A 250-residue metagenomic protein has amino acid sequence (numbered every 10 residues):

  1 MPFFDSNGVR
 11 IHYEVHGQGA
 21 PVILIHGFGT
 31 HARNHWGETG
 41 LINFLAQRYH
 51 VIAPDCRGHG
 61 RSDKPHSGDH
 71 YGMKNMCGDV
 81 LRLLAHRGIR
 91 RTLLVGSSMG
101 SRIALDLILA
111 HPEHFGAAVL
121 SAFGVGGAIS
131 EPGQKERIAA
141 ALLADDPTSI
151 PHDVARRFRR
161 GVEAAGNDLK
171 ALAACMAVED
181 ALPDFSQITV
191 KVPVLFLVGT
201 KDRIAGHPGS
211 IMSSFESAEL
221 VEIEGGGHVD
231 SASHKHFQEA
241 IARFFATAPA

Functional and structural regions predicted by a protein language model:
V9-K64: Conserved HGGG/HGGXW glycine-rich cap/lid loop of the alpha/beta-hydrolase fold
H26, T92, G96-S98: Conserved alpha/beta-hydrolase "nucleophile elbow" surrounding the catalytic nucleophile
K74-T92: Conserved acidic catalytic loop of the alpha/beta-hydrolase fold
R102-D146: Flexible "cap/lid" loop of the alpha/beta hydrolase fold
F158-P183: Hydrophobic, aromatic-rich cap/lid helix
V190, F196-V198: Short beta-strand/loop motif that positions the catalytic acidic residue of the alpha/beta-hydrolase fold
V198-G226: Conserved loop-alpha-helix segment in the C-terminal half of the alpha/beta-hydrolase fold that carries the catalytic
I223-A250: Catalytic active-site module of serine/aspartate enzymes centered on a nucleophile-bearing elbow/loop
